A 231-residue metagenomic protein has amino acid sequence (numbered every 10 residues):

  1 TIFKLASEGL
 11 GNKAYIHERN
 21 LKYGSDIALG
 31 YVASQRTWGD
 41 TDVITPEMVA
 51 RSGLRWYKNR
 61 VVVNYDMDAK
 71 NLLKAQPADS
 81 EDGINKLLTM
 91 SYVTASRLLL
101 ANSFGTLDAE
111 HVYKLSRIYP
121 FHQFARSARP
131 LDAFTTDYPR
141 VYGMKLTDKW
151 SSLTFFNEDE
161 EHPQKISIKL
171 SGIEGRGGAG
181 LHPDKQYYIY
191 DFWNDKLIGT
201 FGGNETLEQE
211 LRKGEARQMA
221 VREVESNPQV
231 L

Functional and structural regions predicted by a protein language model:
F3-A109: Glycan-recognition surfaces
L5-A6, D79-S80, L87, Y138-G143 (+3 more regions): Generic recognition of flexible, low-complexity loop/linker segments
Y23-A28, L99-A101, T106-Y113, E160-Q164 (+2 more regions): Flexible loop/turn segments at secondary-structure boundaries
L88-A133, E225-V230: Aromatic- and carboxylate-lined catalytic core of secreted/periplasmic carbohydrate-active enzymes
S91-T94, L99, F134-L181, A220-R222 (+1 more regions): Carbohydrate-binding surface patches
T106-F121, K169-R176, G180-F192: Active/binding-pocket-proximal capping segment
D184-T206: Solvent-exposed beta-strand/loop surfaces of large extracellular or lumenal domains
T200-L231: C-terminal beta-strand-rich structural cap/linker in extracellular carbohydrate-active enzymes
